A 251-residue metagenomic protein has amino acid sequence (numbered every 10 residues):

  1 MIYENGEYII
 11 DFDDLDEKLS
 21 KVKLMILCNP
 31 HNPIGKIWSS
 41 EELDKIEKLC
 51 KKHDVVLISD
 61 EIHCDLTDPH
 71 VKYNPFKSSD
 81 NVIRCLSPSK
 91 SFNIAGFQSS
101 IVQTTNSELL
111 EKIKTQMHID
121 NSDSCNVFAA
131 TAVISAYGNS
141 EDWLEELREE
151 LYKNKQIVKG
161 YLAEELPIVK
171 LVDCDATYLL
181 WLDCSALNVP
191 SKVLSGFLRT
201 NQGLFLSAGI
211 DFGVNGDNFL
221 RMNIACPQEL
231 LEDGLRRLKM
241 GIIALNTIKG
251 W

Functional and structural regions predicted by a protein language model:
Y3-D68, K77: Active-site phosphate-binding strand-loop segment of PLP-dependent enzymes
D16, P190, F197-L206, F212-W251: PLP-dependent enzyme catalytic core of the Aspartate aminotransferase-like
C50, L162, L198-R199: A generic structural signal for well-ordered alpha-helical segments
V55, V82, V169, L204: Short, conserved active-site loop motifs that form the nucleotide-linked donor/cofactor pocket
D60, K90, G209: Active-site glycine-centered loops adjacent to acidic/histidine catalytic or metal-binding residues that shape
N81-Y152: Conserved core segment of the aminotransferase class I/II
I134, E149-K159, L171-C184, G216: Conserved glycine-rich beta-strand-loop-beta hairpin in the small C-terminal domain of fold type I
